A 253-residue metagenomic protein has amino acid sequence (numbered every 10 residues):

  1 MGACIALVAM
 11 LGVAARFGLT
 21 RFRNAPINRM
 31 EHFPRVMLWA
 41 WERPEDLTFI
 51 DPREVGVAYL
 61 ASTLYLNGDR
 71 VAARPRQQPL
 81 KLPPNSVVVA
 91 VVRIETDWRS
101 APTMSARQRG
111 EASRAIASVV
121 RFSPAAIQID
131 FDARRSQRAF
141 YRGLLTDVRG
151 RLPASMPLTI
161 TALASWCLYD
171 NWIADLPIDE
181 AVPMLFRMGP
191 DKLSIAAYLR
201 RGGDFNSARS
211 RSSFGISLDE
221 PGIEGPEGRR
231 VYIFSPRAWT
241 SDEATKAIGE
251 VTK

Functional and structural regions predicted by a protein language model:
G2-R16: Hydrophobic membrane-insertion alpha-helices, especially the h-region of bacterial N-terminal signal peptides
R16-E54, A58-T63, A73-Q77, P83-V87 (+1 more regions): Boundary/entry segment of secreted carbohydrate-active catalytic domains
E31-P34, Y65-I178: Chitinase-like catalytic core of GlcNAc-active glycosidases
W39-R43, S62-L64, R93-D97, D132-R134 (+4 more regions): Active-site beta-loop-alpha junctions enriched in small/polar residues
L47-R53, K81-P84, N171-L176, G222-G228 (+1 more regions): Short loop/helix-cap segments at secondary-structure boundaries that form the rim of catalytic
V57, I129, A181: Conserved, mostly hydrophobic/aromatic
T146-S217: Substrate-binding surface in catalytic domains of secreted glycosidases
P190-K192, A196-K253: C-terminal active-site rim and adjoining tail of enzyme catalytic domains
